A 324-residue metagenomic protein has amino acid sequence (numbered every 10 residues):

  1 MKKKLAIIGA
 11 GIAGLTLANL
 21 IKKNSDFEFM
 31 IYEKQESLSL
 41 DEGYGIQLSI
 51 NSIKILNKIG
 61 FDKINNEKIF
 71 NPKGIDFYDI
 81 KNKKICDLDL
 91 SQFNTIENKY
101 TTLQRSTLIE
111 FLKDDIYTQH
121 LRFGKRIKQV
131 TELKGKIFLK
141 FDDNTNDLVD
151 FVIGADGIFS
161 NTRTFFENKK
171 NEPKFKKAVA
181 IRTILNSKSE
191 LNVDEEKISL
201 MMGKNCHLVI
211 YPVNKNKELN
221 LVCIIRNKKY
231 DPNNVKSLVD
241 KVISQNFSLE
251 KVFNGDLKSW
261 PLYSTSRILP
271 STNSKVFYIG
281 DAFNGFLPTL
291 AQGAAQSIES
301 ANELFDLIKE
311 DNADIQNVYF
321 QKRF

Functional and structural regions predicted by a protein language model:
K3-L5, K22, S49-I184, R226-K236: Conserved N-terminal helical subregion
K4, F27-M30, E218: Residues at the starts of beta-strands that form the adenosine-phosphate
A6-N24, I153-G154, D256-F324: Conserved mid-domain beta->alpha element of the FAD-binding
A13, L17, S37, F159: Conserved Rossmann-like nucleotide-cofactor binding loop
K22-E42: Glycine-rich FAD pyrophosphate-binding loop
S37-I55: Conserved N-terminal glycine-rich FAD pyrophosphate-binding loop of Rossmann-like flavoproteins
C86-I109, D147, K188-K258: Conserved FAD/dinucleotide-binding core of flavoprotein oxidoreductases
F159-S160, A180-R182, C206-V209, F283-N284: Histidine-centered metal-chelating micro-motifs
